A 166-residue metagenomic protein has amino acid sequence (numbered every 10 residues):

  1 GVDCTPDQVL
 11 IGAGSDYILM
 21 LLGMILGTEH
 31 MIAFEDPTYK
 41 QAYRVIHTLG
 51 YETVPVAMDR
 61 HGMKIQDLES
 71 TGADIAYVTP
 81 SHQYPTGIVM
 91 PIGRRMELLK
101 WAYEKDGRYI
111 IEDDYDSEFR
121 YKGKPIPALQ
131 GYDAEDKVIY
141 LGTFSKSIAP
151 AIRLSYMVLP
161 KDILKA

Functional and structural regions predicted by a protein language model:
G1-D106, E118, K124-E135: Conserved core of the PLP fold type I
D113-D114: Walker B catalytic acidic pair
E118-F119, A151: Hydrophobic positions within alpha-helical membrane elements
A134-A166: Conserved core segment of the aminotransferase class I/II
